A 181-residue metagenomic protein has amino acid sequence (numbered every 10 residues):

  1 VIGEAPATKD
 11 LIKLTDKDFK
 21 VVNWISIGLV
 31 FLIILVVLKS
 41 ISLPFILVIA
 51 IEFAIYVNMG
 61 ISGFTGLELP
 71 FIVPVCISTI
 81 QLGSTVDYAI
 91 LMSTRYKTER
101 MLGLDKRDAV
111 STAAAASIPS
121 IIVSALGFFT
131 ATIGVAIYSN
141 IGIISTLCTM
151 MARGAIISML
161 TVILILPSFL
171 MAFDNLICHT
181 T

Functional and structural regions predicted by a protein language model:
V1-G28, L32, F64: Juxtamembrane "pre-transmembrane" interface segments
E4, T8, I12, I41 (+2 more regions): Alpha-helical membrane-protein architecture signal
K20-V22, L82-A89, I122-L126: Short helix-coil transition sites and intra-membrane helix breaks within transmembrane domains of multi-pass
N23-W24, G28, P44-I49, C76-I77 (+1 more regions): Hydrophobic alpha-helical transmembrane segments
F31-L35, V57-E68, I118-T180: Hydrophobic, glycine/alanine-rich multi-pass transmembrane helices and their short helix-loop junctions in large
S42-S93: Hydrophobic transmembrane alpha-helices and their membrane-interface caps in long multi-pass transport proteins
I77-S84, A113-S117, M151-A155: Transmembrane helix-bundle signature of multi-pass membrane transporters/permeases
E99-V123: Helix-loop junctions and hydrophobic alpha-helical segments within the transmembrane domains of large membrane
